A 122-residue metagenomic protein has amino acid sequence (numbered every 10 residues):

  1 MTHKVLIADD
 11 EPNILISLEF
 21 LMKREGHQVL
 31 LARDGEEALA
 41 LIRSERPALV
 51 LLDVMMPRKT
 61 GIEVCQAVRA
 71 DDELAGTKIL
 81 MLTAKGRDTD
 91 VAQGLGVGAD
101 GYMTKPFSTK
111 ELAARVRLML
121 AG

Functional and structural regions predicted by a protein language model:
A8-D9, A32, V50: Conserved sequence signature across two-component system core domains
P12-L30, M119: Two-component/phosphorelay signaling modules centered on CheY-like receiver
L15, L31, M56-R58, A75 (+2 more regions): The feature encodes the CheY-like receiver
E19, E63, G86-M103, R117: Alpha4 helix (beta4-alpha4-beta5 surface) of REC/receiver domains from two-component response regulators
R33-E37, T60-V64: Acidic catalytic/metal-coordinating carboxylates
E45-L51: Active-site beta3 strand of CheY-like receiver
F107-R117: C-terminal output helix
